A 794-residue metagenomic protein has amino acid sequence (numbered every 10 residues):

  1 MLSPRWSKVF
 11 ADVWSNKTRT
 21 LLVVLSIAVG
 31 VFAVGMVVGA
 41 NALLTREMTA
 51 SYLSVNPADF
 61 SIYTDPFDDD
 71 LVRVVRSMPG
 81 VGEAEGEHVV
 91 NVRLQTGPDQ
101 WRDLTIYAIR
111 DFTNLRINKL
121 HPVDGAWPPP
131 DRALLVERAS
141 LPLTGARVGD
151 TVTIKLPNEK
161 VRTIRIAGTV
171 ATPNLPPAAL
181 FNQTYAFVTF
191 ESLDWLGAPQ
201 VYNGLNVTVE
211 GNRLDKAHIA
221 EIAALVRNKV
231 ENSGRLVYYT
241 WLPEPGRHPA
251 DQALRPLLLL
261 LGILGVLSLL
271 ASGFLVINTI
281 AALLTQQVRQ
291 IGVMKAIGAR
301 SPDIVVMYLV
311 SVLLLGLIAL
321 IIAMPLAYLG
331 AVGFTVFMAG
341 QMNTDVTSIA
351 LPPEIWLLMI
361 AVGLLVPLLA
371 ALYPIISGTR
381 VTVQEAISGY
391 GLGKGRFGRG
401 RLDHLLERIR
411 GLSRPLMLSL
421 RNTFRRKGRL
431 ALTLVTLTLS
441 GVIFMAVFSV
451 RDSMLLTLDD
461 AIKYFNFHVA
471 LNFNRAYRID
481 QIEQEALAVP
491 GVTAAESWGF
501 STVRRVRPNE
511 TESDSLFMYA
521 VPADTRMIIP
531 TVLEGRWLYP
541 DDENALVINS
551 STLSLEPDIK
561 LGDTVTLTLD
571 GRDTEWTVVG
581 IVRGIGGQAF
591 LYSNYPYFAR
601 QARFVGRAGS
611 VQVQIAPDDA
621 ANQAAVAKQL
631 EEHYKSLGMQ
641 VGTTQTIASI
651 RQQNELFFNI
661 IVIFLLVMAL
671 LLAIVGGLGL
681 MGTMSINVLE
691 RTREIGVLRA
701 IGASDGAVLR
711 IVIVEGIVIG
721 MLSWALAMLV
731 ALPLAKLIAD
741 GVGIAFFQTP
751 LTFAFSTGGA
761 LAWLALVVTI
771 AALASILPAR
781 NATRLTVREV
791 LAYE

Functional and structural regions predicted by a protein language model:
M1-A33, R300, L309, G398-L439 (+3 more regions): N-terminal Sec/SRP start-transfer signal
L2-L270, A282, S301-P302, G340 (+5 more regions): Membrane transport/envelope proteins' first extracytoplasmic loop
S3, R380-G398, N781-E794: Short cytosolic juxtamembrane segments of multi-pass membrane proteins
N16, A250, F274-G316, V662 (+1 more regions): Interfacial "coupling" helices/loops that link adjacent transmembrane helices in transporter permeases
D59-I62, L412-P540, S550-S551, D563 (+1 more regions): Juxtamembrane segments of multi-pass membrane proteins
G273, I277-I280, L313-D345, E354-R380 (+3 more regions): Small-residue-rich transmembrane alpha-helices
W498, A608-Q614, V626-V742, Q748-F753 (+4 more regions): C-terminal transmembrane helical bundles of large multi-pass transporters and their helix-start/helix-kink determinants
